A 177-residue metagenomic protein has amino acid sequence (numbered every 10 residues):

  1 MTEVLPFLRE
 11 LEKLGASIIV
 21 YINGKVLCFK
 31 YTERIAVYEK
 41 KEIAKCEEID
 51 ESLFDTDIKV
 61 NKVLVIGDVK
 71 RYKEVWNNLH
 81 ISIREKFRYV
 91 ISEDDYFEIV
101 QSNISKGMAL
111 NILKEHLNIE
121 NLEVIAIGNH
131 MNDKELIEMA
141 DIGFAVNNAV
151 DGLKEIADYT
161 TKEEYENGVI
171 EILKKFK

Functional and structural regions predicted by a protein language model:
M1: N-terminal phosphate-binding loop and adjacent alpha-helix
V4-P6, E10-I127, M131-K134, N148: Conserved acidic, metal-coordinating active-site core of Asp-based, Mg2+-dependent phosphoryl-transfer enzymes
K41-E47, D141, A157-T161: Active-site regions of enzymes building and remodeling cell-envelope glycoconjugates
R84, D141-I142: Glycine-enriched alpha-helix->loop->beta-strand junction motifs that scaffold or abut catalytic
I125-I127, F144, Y159-T161: Hydrophobic/aromatic beta-strand patches that form the interior of the parallel beta-sheet core in alpha/beta enzyme
M139, N147-K177: Asp-based, Mg2+/Mn2+-dependent phosphohydrolase catalytic module
